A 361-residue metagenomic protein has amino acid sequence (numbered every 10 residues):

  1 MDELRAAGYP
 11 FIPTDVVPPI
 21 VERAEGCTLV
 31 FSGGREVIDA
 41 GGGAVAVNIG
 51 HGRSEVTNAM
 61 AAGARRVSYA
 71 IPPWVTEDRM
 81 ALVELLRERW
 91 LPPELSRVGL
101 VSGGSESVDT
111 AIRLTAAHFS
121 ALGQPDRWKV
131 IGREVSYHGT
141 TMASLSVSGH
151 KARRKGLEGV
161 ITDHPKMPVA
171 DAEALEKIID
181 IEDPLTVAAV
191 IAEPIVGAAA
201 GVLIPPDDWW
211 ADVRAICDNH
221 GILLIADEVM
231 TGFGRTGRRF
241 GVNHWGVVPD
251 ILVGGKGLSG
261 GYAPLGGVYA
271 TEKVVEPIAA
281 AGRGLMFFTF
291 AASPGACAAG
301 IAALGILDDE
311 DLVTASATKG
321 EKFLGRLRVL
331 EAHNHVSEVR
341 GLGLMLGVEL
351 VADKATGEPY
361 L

Functional and structural regions predicted by a protein language model:
M1-L361: Conserved N-terminal phosphate-binding loop of PLP-dependent enzymes in the Aspartate aminotransferase
